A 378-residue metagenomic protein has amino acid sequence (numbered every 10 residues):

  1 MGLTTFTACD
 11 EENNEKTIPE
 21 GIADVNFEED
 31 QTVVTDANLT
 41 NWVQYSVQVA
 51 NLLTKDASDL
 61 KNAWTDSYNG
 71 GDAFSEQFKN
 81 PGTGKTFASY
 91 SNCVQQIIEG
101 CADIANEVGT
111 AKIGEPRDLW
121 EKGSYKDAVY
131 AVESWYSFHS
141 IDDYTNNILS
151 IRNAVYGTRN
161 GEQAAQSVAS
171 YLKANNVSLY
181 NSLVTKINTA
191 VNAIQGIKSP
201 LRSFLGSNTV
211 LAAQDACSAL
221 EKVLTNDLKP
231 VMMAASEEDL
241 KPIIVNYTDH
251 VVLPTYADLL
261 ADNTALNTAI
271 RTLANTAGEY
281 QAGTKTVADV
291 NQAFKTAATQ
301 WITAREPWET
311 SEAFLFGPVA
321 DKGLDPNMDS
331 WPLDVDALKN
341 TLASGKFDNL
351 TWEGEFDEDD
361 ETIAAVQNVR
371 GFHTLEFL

Functional and structural regions predicted by a protein language model:
T4-A8: C-terminal motif of bacterial Sec signal peptides marking the signal peptidase cleavage site
D10-L378: Mature extracytoplasmic or organellar-lumen-exposed domains after removal of signal/transit peptides
